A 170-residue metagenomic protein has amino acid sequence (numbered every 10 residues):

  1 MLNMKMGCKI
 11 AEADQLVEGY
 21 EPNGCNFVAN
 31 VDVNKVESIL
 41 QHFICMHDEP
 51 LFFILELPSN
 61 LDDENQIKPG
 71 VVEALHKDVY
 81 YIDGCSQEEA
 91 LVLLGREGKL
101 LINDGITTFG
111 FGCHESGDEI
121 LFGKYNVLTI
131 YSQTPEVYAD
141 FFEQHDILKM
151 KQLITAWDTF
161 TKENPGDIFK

Functional and structural regions predicted by a protein language model:
M1-V127, Y131-K170: Structured alpha/beta or helical-core interaction and ligand-binding surfaces enriched in interleaved
